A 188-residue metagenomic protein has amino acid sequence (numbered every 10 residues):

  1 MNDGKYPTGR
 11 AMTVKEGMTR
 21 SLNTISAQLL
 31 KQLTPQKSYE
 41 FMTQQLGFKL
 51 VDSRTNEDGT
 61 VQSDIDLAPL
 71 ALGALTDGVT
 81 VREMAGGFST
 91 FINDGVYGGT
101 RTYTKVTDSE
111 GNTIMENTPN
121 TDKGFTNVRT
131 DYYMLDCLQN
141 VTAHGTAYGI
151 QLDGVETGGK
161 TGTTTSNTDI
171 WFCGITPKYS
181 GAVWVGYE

Functional and structural regions predicted by a protein language model:
M1-L50, S63-N93, Q139-N140: Active-site-adjacent helix/loop patches that line small-molecule binding or acyl-intermediate pockets
E16, G78-E188: A penicillin-recognizing enzyme superfamily signal
E40, Q44, E57-T60, S109-N112: Polar/charged alpha-helical tracts
L50-P69, G99-Y103, G145-L152: Surface-exposed patches in mature extracellular/periplasmic domains of secreted proteins
